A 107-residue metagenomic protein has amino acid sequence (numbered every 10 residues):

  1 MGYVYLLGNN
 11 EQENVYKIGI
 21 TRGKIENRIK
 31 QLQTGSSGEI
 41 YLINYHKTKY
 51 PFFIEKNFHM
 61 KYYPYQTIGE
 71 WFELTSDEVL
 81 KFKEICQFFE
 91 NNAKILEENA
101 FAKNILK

Functional and structural regions predicted by a protein language model:
M1-K107: Non-catalytic accessory segments flanking enzymatic or RNA/DNA-binding domains
